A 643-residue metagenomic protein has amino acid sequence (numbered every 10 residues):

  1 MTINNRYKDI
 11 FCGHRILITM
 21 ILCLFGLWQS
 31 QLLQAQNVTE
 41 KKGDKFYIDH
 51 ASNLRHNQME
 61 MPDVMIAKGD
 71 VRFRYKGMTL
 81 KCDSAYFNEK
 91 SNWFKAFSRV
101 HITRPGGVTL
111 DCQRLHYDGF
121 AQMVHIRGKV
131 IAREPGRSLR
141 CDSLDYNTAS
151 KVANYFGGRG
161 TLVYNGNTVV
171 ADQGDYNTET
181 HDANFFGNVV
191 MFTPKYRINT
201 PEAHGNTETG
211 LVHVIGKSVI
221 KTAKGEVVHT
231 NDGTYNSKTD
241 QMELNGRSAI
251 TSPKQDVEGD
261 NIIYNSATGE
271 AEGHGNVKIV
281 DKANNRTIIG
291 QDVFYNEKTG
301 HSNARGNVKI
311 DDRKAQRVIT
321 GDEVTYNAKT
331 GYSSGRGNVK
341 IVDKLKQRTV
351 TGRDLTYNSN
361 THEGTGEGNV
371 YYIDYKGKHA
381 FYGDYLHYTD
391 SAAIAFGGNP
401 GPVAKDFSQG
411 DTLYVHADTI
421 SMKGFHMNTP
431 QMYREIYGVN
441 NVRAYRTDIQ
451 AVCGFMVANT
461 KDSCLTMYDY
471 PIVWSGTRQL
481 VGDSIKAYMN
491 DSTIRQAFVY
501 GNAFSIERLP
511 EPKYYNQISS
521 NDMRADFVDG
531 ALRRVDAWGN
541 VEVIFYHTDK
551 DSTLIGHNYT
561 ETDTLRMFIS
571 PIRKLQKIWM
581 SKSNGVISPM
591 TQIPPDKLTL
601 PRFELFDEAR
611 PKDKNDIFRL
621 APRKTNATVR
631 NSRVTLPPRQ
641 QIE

Functional and structural regions predicted by a protein language model:
M1-T39, E643: Bacterial Sec-dependent N-terminal signal peptides
L33-E643: N-terminal amphipathic/hydrophobic interface segments
